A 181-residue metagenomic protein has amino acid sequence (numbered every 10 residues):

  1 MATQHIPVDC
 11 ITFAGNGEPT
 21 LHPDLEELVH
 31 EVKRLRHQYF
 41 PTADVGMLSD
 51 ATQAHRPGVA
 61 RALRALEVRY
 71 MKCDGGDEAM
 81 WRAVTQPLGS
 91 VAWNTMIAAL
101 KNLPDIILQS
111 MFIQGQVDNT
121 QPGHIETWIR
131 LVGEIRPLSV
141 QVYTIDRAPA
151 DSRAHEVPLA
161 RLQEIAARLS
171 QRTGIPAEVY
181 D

Functional and structural regions predicted by a protein language model:
M1, R36, A166-L169: Conserved hydrophobic residues forming the short capping helix/wall of the S-adenosyl-L-methionine
M1-C10, D24-E27: Conserved alpha-helical substructure of the radical SAM core
P7, P41-A43, I175: Residue-level signal for beta-strand positions within conserved beta-sheet cores that form or flank
I11-N16: Short glycine-rich or small-residue beta-strand-to-loop segments that form or flank ligand, phosphate, metal/Fe-S
T20-H155: Conserved AdoMet/S-adenosylmethionine-binding subsite of the radical SAM
P158-D181: Binuclear metal-ion centers of metallo-dependent hydrolases, dominated by the metallo-beta-lactamase
